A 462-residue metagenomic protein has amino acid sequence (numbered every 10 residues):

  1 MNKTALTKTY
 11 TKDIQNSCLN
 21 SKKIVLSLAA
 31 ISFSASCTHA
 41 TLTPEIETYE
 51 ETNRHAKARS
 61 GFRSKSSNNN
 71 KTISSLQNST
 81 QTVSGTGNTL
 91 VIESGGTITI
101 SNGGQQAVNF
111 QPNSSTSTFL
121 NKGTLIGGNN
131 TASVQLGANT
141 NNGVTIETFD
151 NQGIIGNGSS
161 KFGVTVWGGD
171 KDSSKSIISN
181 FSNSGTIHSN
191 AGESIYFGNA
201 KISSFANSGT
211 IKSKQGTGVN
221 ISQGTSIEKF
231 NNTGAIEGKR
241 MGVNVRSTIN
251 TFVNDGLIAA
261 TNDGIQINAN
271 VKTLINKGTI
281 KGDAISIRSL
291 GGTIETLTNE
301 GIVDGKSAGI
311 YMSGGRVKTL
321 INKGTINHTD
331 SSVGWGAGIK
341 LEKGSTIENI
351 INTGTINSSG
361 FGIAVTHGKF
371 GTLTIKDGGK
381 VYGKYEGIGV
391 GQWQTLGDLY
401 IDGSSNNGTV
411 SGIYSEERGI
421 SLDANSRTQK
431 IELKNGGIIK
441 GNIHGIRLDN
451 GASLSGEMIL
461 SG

Functional and structural regions predicted by a protein language model:
M1-A29, F33, K57: Bacterial Sec-dependent N-terminal signal peptides
S36-T41: Sec/Tat signal peptide C-region and signal peptidase I cleavage site
T43-R59, R63-Q77, T89-G104, T116-A132 (+15 more regions): Beta-strand-rich solenoid/repeat architectures in extracellular/passenger domains of polysaccharide-targeting enzymes
T82-G87, N109-S117, Q135-E147, T165-S179 (+11 more regions): Right-handed parallel beta-helix/beta-solenoid
